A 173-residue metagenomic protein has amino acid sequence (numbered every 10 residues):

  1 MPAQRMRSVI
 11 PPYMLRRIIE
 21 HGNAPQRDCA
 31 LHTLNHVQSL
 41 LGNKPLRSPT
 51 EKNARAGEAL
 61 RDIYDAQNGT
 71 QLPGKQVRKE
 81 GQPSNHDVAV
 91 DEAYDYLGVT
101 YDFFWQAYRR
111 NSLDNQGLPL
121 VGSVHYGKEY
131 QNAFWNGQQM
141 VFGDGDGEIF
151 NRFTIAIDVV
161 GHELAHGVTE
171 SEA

Functional and structural regions predicted by a protein language model:
M1-D158, T169-A173: Zymogen propeptides/activation segments of proteases
